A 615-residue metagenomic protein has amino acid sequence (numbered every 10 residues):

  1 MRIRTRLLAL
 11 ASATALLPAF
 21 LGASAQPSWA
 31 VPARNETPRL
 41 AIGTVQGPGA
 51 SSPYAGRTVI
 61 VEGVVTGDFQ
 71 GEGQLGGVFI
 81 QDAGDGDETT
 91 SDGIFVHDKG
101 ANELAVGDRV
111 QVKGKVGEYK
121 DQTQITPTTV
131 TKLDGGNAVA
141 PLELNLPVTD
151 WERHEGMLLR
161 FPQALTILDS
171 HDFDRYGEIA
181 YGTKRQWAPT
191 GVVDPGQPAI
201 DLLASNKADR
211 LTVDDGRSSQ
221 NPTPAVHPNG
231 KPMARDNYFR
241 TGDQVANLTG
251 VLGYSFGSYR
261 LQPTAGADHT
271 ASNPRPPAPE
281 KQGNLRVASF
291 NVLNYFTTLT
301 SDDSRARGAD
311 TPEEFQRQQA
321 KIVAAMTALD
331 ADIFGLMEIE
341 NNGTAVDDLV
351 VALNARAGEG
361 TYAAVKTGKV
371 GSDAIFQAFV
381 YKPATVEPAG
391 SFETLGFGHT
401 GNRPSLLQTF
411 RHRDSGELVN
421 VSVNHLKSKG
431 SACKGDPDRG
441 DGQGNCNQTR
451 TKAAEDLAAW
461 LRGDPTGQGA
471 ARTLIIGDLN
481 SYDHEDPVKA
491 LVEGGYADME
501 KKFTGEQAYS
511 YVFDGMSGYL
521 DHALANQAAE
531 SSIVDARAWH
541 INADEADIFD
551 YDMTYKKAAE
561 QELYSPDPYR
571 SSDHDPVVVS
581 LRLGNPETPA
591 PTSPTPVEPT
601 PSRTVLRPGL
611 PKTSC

Functional and structural regions predicted by a protein language model:
M1-V31: Secretory targeting and sorting signals
L8-A9, A13, T37, Q46 (+6 more regions): Short, functionally important structural connectors and interaction interfaces within domains
S12, S428, S510, S602 (+1 more regions): Short linear Ser/Thr-Pro motifs
P27-N35, E587-C615: Composition-driven, intrinsically disordered low-complexity tracts enriched in small residues
V31-A309, E313-V323, A355-R356, F397-G398 (+3 more regions): Extended non-catalytic accessory segments flanking core domains
N102, I179, T183-Q186, S218-N221 (+1 more regions): Divalent cation-coordinating acidic motifs and surrounding scaffolds that mediate Ca2+/Mg2+/Mn2+/Zn2+-dependent binding
G135-G136, G416, G609: Intrinsic-disorder/low-complexity loop/linker signature
